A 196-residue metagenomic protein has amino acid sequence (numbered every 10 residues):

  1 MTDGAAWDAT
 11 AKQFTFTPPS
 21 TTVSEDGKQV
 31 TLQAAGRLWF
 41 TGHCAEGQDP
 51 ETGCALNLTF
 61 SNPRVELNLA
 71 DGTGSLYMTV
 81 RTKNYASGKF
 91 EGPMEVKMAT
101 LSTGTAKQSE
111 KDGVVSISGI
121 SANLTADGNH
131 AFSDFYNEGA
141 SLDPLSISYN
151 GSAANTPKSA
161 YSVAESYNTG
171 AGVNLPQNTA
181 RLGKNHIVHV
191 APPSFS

Functional and structural regions predicted by a protein language model:
M1-F16, T21-T22, Q29, Q33-W39 (+1 more regions): Extracytosolic secretory-pathway proteins
